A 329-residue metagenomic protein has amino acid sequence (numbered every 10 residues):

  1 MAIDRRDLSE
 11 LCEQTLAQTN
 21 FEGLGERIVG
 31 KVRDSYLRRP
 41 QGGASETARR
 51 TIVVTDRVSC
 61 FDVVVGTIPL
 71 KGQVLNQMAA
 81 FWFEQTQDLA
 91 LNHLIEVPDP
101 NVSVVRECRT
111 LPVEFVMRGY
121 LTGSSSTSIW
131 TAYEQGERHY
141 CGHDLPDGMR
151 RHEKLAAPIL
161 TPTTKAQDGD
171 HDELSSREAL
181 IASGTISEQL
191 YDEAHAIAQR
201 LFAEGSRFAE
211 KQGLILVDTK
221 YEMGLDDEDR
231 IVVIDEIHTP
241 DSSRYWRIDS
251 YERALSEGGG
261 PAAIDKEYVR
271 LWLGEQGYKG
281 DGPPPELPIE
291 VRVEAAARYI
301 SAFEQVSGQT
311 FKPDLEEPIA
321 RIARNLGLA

Functional and structural regions predicted by a protein language model:
A2-I3, S9-A166, K279-E286, V291-A329: Active-site loop/lid in soluble adenylation, ligation, and acyl-transfer enzymes
L37-R49, E134-R138, D170, A182-G184 (+2 more regions): Intrinsically disordered, low-complexity coil segments
E96-N101, A209-D226: A short glycine-rich, hydrophobically flanked beta-strand micro-motif that places a catalytic Asp/Glu for divalent metal
L145, M149, A156-A157, S183 (+2 more regions): Loop-centered beta-sheet repeat module
L155-E188: A short mid-domain helix/strand-loop element embedded in enzyme catalytic domains that forms or borders the active-site
I186-V217: A long amphipathic alpha-helix within ATP-dependent nucleotide-binding catalytic cores
V217, Y221-K266: Catalytic activation segment of kinase domains across protein kinase-like and atypical kinase folds
L255-I289: C-lobe/activation-segment region of protein kinase-like
